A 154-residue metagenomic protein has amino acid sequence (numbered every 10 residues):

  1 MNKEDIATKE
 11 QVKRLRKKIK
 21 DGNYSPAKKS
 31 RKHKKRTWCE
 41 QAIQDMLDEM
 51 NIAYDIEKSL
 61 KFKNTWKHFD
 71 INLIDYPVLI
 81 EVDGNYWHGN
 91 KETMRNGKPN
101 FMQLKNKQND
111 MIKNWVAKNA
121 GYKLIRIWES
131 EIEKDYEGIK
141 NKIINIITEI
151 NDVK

Functional and structural regions predicted by a protein language model:
N2-K154: Nucleic-acid endo/exonuclease domains
